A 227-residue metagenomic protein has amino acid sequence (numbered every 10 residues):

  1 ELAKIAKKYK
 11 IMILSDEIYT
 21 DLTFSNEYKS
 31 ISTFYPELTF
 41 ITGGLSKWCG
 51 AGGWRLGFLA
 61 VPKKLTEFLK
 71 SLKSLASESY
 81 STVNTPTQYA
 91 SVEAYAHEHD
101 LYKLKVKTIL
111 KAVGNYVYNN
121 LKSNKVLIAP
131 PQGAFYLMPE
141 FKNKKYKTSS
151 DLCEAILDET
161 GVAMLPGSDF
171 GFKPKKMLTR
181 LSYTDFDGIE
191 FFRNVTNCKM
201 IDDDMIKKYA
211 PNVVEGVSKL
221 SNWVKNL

Functional and structural regions predicted by a protein language model:
E1-Y9, I13-W54, K63-T66: Active-site pre-lysine segment of PLP-dependent enzymes
K8-Y9, N124, T160: Helix C-cap/helix->beta junction micro-motif
E37-T108, Y118-N119, M200-D203, S218: Conserved core segment of the aminotransferase class I/II
V92, T108-Y118, I128-F141, K175-M177: Conserved glycine-rich beta-strand-loop-beta hairpin in the small C-terminal domain of fold type I
K145-D151, I189-F192: Short, conserved charged micro-motifs
A155-M164, F170-L227: PLP-dependent enzyme catalytic core of the Aspartate aminotransferase-like
